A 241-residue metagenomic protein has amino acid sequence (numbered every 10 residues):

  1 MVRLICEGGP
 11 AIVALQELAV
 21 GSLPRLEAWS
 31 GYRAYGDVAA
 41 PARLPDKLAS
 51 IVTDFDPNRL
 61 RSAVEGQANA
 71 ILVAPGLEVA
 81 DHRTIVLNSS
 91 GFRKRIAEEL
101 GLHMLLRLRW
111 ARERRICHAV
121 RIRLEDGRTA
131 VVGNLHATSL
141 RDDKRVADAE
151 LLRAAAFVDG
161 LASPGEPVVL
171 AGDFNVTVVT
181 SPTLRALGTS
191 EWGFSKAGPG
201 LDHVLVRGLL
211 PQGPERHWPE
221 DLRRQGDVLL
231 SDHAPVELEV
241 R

Functional and structural regions predicted by a protein language model:
M1, L18, V64, W110-R115 (+3 more regions): Soluble or luminal CAZymes and related metallo-dependent hydrolases
M1-L26, L72, V120, V131-L135 (+4 more regions): Active-site beta-strand/loop signature of hydrolases that rely on acidic residues for catalysis
I12, L18-R128, W218-P219: Structured beta-strand-rich core segments of catalytic domains in phosphoester-bond hydrolases
Q16-L18, D37-A40, A74, I85-L87 (+4 more regions): Active-site-proximal beta-strand/loop segments in catalytic clefts of secreted hydrolases
S22-L26, S30-G31, K144, V179-P182 (+2 more regions): Short glycine-/acidic-enriched loop or helix-start segments at secondary-structure transitions that form or flank
E65-A68, R114-H118, G133, P199-L201 (+1 more regions): Residues that flank catalytic or metal-binding motifs in active/ligand-binding sites
L77-R83, A149, A156-V169, F174-R241: Metal-dependent phosphoester-hydrolase catalytic domains
R107-I122, A130-R141, A147-E150, A154: Hydrophobic, aromatic-enriched interface-forming segments
